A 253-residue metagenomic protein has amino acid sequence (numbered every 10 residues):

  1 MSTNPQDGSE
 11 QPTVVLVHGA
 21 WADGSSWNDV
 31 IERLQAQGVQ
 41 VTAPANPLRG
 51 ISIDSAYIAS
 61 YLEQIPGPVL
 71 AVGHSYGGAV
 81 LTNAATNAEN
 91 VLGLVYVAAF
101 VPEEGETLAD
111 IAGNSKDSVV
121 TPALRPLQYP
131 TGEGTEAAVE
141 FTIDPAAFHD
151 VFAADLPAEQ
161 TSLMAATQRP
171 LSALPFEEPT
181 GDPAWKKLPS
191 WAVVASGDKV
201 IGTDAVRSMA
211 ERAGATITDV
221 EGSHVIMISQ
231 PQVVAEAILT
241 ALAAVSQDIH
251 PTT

Functional and structural regions predicted by a protein language model:
D7-G67: Active-site catalytic motif of lipid deacylating hydrolases and related acyltransferases
P12, W185-S190, R212-A215: Short, proline-enriched alpha-helix->beta-strand connector loops that line the catalytic pocket of alpha/beta-hydrolase
V72-G77, L81: Gly/Ala-rich beta-loop-alpha elbow adjacent to hydrolase catalytic centers
N90-V91, V95-G134, S172-P175, M209 (+1 more regions): Flexible "cap/lid" loop of the alpha/beta hydrolase fold
L94, W191-D198: Conserved strand-to-loop "acid loop" that flanks and positions the catalytic carboxylate
L163-A184: Active-site nucleophile elbow and catalytic-triad environment of alpha/beta-hydrolase enzymes
A195-G222, A241: Conserved loop-alpha-helix segment in the C-terminal half of the alpha/beta-hydrolase fold that carries the catalytic
A215-T253: Catalytic active-site module of serine/aspartate enzymes centered on a nucleophile-bearing elbow/loop
